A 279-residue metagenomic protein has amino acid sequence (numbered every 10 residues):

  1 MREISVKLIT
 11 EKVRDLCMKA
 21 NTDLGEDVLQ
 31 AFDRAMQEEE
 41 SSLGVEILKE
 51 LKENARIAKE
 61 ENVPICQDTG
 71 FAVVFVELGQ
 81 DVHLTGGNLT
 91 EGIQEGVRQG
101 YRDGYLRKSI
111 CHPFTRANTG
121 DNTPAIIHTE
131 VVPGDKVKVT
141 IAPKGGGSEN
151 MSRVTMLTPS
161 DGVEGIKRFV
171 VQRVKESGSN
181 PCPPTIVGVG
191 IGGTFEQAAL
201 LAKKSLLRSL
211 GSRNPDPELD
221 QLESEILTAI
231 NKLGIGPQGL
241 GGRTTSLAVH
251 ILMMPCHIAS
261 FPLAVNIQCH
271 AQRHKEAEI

Functional and structural regions predicted by a protein language model:
M1-V189, T194-I279: Non-transmembrane, aqueous-exposed alpha-helical and coiled segments at domain scale
